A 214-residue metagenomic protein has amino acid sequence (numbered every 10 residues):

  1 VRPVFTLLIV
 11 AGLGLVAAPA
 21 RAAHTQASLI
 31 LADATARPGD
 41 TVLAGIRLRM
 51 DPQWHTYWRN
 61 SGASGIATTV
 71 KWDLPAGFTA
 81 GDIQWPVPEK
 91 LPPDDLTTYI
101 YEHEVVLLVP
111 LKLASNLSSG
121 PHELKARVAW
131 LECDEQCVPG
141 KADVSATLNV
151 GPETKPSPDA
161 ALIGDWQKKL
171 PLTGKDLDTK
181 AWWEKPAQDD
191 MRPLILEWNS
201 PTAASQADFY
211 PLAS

Functional and structural regions predicted by a protein language model:
V4-L15: Bacterial N-terminal signal peptides
P19-S214: Extracellular/lumen-exposed scaffold segments
